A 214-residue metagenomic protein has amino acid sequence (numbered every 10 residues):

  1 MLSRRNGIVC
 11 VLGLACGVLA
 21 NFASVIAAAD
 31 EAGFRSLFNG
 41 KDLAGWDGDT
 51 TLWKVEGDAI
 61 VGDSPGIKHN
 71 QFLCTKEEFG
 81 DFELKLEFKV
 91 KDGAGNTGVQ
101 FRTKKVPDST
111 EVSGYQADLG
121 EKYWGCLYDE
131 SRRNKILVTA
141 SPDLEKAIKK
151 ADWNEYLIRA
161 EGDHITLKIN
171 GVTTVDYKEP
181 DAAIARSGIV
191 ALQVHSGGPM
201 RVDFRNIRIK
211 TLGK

Functional and structural regions predicted by a protein language model:
M1: Structured ligand/cofactor/substrate-binding pocket environments in proteins
R4-I8: N-terminal export leaders
C10-N21: Bacterial N-terminal signal peptides
V25-K214: Carbohydrate-interacting regions of secretory-pathway proteins
